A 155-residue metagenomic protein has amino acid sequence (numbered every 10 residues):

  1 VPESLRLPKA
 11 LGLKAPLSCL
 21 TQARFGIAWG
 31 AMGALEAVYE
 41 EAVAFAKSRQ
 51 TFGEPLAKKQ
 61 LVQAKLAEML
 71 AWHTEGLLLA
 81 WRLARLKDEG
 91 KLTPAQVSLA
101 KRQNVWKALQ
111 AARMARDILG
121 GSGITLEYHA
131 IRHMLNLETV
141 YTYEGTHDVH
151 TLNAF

Functional and structural regions predicted by a protein language model:
V1-T74, T139-V140: Glycine-rich beta->alpha junctions and the first turn(s) of the following alpha-helix
Q22-W29, G33, P94, S98 (+2 more regions): Short, conserved micro-motifs enriched in small and acidic residues
V43, K47-E54, L70-Q103, R116-I124: C-terminal helix-coil-helix/basic helical segment that borders enzyme active sites and/or dimer interfaces and provides
K58-M69, A95-Q103, I131-R132, N136: Alpha-helical scaffold segments that form or flank carboxylate-/histidine-based iron centers
K107-A115, Y143: Amphipathic alpha-helical coiled-coil segments
L119-F155: Glycine-rich phosphate/cofactor-binding loops in nucleotide/flavin-utilizing enzymes
